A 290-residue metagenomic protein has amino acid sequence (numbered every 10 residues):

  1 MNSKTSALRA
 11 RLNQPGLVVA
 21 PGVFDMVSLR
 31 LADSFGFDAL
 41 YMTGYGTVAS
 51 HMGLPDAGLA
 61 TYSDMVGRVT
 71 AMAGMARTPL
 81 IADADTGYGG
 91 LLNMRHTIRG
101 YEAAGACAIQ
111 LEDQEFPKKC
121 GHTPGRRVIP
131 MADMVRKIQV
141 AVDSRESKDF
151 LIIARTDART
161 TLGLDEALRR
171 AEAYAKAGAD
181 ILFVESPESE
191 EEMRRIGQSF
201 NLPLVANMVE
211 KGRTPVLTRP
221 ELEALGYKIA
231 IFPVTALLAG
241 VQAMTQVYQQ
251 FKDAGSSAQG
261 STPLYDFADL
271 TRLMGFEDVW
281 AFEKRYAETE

Functional and structural regions predicted by a protein language model:
N2, L8, L237, V241-E290: Extended, intrinsically disordered, low-complexity segments
N2-F232, A239-Q242, Q246-Q249, Y286-T289: Alpha/beta enzyme core
